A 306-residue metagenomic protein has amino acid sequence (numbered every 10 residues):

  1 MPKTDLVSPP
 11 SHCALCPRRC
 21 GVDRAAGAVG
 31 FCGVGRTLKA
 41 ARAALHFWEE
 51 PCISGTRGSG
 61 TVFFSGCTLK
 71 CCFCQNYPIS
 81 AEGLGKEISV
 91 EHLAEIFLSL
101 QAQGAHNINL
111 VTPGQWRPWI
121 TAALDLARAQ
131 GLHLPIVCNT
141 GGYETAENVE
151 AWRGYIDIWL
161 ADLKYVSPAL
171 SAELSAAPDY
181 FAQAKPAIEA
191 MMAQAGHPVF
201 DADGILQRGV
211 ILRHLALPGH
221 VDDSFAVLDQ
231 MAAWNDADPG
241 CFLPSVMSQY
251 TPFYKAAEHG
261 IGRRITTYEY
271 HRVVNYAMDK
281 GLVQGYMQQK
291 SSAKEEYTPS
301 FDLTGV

Functional and structural regions predicted by a protein language model:
M1-A28, H197-V306: Auxiliary Fe-S-binding modules of radical SAM enzymes
M1-T68, C72, N76-A81, F301-L303: N-terminal [4Fe-4S]-dependent radical SAM core
V22, S80, G114, Y165 (+1 more regions): Flexible, active-site-proximal loop/turn residues at the rims of small-molecule/cofactor binding pockets and catalytic
A40-T61, E95-P113, G285-M287: Short Fe-S-cluster ligation motifs
C72-N76, E82-E87, I120-A123, N148-A151: Short, conserved acidic/polar surface loops in the N-terminal third of protein domains
P78-N107, Y276: Conserved alpha-helical substructure of the radical SAM core
S89, Q115-W116, S292-A293: Positions that flank functional sites
E95-H259: Conserved AdoMet/S-adenosylmethionine-binding subsite of the radical SAM
